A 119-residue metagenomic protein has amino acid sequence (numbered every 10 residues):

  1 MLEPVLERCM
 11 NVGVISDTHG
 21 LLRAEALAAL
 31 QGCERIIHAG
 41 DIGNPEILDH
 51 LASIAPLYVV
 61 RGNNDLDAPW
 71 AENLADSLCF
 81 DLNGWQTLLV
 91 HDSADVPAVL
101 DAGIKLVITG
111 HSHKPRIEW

Functional and structural regions predicted by a protein language model:
M1-V5: Intrinsic disorder/low-complexity segments
L6, V12, T18-H38, I42-W119: Conserved catalytic scaffold of divalent metal-dependent phosphoesterases
